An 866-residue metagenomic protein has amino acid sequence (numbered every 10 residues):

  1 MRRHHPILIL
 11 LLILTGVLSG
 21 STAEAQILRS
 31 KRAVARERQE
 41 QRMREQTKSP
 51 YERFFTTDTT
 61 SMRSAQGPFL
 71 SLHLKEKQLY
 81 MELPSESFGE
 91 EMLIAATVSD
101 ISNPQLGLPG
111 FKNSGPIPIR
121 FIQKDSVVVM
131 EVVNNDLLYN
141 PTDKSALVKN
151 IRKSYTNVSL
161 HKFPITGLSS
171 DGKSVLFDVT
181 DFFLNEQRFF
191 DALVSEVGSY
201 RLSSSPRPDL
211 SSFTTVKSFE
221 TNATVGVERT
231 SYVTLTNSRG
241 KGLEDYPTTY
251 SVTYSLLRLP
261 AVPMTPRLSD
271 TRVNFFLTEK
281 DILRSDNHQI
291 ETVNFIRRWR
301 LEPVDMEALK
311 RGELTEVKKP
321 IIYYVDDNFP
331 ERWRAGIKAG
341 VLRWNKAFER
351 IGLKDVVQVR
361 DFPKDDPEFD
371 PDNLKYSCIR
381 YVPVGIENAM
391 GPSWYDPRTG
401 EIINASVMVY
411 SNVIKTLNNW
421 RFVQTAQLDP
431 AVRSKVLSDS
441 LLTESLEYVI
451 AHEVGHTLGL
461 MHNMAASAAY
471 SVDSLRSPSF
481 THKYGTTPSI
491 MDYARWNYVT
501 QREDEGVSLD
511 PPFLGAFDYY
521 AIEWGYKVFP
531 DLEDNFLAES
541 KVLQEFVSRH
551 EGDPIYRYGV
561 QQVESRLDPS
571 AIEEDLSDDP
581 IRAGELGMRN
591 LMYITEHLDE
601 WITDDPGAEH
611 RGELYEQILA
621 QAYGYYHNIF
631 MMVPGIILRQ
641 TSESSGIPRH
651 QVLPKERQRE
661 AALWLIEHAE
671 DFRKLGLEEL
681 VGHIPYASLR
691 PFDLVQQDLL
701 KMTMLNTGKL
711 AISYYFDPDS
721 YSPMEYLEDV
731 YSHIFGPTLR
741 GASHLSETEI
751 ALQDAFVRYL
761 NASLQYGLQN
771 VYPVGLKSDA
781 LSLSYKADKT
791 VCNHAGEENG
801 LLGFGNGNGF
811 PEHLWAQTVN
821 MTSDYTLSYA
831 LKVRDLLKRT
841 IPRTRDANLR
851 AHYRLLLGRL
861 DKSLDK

Functional and structural regions predicted by a protein language model:
M1-P6: Positively charged n-region of N-terminal signal peptides that target proteins for export
I9-S19: Bacterial N-terminal signal peptides
G20-A25: Boundary at the C-terminal end of the N-terminal hydrophobic targeting segment
I27-F329, A347, I351, V356 (+9 more regions): Auxiliary tRNA-acceptor-end handling modules of aminoacyl-tRNA synthetases
Q46, D361-V382, E444-Q501: The catalytic-center signature of Zn2+-dependent metalloproteases
L342-L353, G455-H456, L460, W496 (+1 more regions): Sec-exported extracytoplasmic/periplasmic mature domains
Y395, E401-V409, E447-L458, T500-D510 (+1 more regions): Extended catalytic-interface subdomain
S467-K866: Conserved catalytic/binding loops enriched for acidic/polar residues
